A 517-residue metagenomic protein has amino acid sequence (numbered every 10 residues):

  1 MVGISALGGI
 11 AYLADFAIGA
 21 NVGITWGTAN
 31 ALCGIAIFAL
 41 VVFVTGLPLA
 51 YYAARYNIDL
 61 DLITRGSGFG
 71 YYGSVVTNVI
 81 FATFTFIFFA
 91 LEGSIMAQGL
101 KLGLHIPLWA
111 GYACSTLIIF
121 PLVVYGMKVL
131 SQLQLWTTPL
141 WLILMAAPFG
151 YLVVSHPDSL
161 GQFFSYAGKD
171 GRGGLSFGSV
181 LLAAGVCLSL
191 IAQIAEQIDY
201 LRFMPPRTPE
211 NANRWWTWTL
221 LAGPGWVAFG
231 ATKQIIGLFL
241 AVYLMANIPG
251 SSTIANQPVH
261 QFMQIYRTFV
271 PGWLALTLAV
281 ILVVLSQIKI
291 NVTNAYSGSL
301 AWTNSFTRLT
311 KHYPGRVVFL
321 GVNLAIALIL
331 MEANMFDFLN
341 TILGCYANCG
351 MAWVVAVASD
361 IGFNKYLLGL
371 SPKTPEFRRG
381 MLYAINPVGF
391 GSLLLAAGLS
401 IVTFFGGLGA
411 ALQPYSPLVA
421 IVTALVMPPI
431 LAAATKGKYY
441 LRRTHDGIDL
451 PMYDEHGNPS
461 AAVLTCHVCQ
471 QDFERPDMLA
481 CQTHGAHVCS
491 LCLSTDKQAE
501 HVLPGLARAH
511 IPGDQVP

Functional and structural regions predicted by a protein language model:
M1, Y125-L135, A195-T232, N247-F262 (+1 more regions): Hydrophobic, small-residue-rich membrane helices and short re-entrant helix-turn-helix hairpins that build
M1-F16, G150-H156, A167-L240, P271-V292 (+1 more regions): Hydrophobic, membrane-embedded alpha-helices of multi-pass small-molecule transporters
M1-Y56, G66-S67: N-terminal signal-anchor module of multipass membrane proteins
G8, Y12-F16, L40-T45, F81-A90 (+5 more regions): Selective recognition of specific alpha-helical transmembrane segments in multi-pass small-molecule
C114-S115, I119-S155, L343-M351, A420-A424: Membrane-interface loop-to-helix entry segments
L142-A167, L182, C187-I191, A241-V242 (+4 more regions): Hydrophobic alpha-helical segments and their helix-loop junctions in multi-pass secondary transporters
N304-N334, G380-A397: Loop-to-transmembrane helix boundary motifs in multi-pass membrane proteins
V354-M427, Y439-P459: C-terminal membrane-solvent junction of multi-pass transporters and transport-like membrane proteins
